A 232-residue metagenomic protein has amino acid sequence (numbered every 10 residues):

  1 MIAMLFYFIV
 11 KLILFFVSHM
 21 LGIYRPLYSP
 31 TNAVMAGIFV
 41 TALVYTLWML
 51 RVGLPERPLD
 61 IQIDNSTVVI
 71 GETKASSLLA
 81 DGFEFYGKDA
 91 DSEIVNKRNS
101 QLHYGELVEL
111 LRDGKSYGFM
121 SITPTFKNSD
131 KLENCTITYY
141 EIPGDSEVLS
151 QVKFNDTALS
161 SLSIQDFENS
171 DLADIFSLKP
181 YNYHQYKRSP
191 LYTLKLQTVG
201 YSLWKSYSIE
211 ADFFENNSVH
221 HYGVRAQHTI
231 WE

Functional and structural regions predicted by a protein language model:
M1-I23: Membrane-embedded alpha-helical segments of integral membrane proteins
M20-N32, N169-D171: Low-complexity, repetitive regions of proteins mediating host interaction that are extracellular, surface-exposed
P26-L54: Internal/C-terminal transmembrane anchor helices
M35-G37, L43-T46, L59, H184-Q185 (+1 more regions): Short linear motifs at secondary-structure transitions and domain/linker junctions
L54, A80-P143, D156-E232: A cross-family detector of function-defining hotspots
L54-V69: Alpha-helical transmembrane signal-anchor/signal-peptide segments
S66-A75, F85: Extracytoplasmic Gram-positive cell-surface binding/anchoring modules and repeats
E147-K153: Intrinsically disordered, low-complexity Ser/Thr-rich linker and spacer segments in cell-wall-related proteins
